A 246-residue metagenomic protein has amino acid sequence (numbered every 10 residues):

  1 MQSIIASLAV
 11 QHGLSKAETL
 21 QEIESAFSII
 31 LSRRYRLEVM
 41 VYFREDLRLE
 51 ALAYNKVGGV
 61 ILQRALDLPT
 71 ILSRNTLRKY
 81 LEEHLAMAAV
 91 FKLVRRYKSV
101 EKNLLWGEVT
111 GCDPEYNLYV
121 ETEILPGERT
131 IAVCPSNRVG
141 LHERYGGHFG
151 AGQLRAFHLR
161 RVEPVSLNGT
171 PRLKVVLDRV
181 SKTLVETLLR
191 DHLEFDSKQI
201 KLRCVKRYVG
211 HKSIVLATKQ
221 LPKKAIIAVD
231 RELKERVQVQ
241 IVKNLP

Functional and structural regions predicted by a protein language model:
M1-P246: RNA-contacting regions in translation and RNA-metabolism proteins, encompassing KH/S1 modules where present
